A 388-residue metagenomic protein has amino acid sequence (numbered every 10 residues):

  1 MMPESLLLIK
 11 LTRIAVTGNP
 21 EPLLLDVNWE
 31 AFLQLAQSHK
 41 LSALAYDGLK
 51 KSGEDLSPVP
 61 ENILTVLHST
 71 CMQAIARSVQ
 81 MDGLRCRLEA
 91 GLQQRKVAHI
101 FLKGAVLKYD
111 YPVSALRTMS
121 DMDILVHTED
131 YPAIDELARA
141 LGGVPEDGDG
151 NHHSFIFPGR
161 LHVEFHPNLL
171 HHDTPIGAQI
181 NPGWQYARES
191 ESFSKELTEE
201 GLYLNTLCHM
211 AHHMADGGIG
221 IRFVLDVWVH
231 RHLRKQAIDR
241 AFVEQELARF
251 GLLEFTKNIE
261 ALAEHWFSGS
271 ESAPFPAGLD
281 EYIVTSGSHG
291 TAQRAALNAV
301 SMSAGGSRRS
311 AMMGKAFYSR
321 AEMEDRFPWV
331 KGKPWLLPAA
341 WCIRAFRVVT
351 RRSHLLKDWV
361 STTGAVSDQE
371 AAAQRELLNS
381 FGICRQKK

Functional and structural regions predicted by a protein language model:
M1-S120, V126-K388: Conserved NTP-donor binding/palm subdomain of two-metal-ion nucleotidyltransferases/polymerases, i.e., the charged
